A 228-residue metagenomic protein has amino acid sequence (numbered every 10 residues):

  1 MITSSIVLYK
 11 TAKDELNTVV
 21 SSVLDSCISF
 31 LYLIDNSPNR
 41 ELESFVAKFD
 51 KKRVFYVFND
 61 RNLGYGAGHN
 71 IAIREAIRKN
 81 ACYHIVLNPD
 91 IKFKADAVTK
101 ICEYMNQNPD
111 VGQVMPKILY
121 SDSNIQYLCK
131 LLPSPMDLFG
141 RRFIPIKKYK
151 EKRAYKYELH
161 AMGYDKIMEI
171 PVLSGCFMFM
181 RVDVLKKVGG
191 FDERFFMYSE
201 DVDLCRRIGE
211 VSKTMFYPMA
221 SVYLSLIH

Functional and structural regions predicted by a protein language model:
T11-D25: Short, well-formed alpha-helical segments that are part of the catalytic scaffolds of diverse glycosyltransferases
D35-S44, R61: A conserved acidic beta->alpha catalytic loop
D60-K79: Glycine-rich, basic loop-to-helix element that forms the pyrophosphate-binding segment of sugar-nucleotide handling
A81-K92: Short beta-strand-to-loop acidic/aromatic patch adjacent to the donor-nucleotide binding site
K92-L128: Conserved donor NDP-sugar-binding/catalytic core segment of glycosyltransferases
P133-I170: Short, flexible, basic/aromatic active-site loop/helix in glycosyltransferases
G163-D165, P171-A220: A short, conserved alpha-helix in the catalytic core of glycosyltransferases
H228: Conserved small/polar residues in nucleotide/adenosyl-binding loops
